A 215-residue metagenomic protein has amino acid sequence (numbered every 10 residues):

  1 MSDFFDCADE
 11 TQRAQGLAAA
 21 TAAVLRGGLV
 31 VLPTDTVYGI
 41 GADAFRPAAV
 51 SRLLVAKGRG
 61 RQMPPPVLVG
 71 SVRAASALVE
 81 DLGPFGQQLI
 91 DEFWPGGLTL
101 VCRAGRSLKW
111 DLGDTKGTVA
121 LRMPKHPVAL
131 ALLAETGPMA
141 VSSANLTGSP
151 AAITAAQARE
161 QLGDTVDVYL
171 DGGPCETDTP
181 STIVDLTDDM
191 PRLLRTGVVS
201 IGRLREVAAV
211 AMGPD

Functional and structural regions predicted by a protein language model:
M1-D215: Active-site-adjacent structural elements in enzyme catalytic cores
